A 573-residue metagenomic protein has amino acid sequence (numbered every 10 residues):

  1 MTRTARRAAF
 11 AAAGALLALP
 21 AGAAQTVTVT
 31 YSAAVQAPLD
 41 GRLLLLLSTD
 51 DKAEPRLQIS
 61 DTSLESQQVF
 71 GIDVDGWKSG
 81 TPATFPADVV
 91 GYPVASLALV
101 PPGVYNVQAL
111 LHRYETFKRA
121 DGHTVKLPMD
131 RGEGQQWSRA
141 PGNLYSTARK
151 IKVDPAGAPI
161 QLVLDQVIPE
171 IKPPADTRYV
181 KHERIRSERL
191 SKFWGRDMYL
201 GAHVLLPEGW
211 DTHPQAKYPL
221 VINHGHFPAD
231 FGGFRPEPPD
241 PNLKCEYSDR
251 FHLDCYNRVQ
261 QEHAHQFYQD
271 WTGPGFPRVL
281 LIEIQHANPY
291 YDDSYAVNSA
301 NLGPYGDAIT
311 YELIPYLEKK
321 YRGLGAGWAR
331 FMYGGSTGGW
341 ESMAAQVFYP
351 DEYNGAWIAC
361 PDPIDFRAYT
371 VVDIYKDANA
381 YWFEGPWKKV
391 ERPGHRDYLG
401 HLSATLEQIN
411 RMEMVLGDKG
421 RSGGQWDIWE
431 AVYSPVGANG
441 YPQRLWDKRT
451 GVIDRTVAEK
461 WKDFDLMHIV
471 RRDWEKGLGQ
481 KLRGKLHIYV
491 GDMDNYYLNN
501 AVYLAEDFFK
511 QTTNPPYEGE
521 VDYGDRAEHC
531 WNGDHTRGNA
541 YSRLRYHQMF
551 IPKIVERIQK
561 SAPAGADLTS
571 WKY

Functional and structural regions predicted by a protein language model:
M1-R6: N-terminal secretory signal peptides that target proteins for export/translocation
A9-P20: Bacterial N-terminal signal peptides
A23-K52, H182-I185: Mature N-terminal segment immediately following signal peptide/propeptide cleavage in secreted/periplasmic
T49-Y573: Non-catalytic cap/lid and distal C-terminal segments of serine-dependent acyl enzymes
